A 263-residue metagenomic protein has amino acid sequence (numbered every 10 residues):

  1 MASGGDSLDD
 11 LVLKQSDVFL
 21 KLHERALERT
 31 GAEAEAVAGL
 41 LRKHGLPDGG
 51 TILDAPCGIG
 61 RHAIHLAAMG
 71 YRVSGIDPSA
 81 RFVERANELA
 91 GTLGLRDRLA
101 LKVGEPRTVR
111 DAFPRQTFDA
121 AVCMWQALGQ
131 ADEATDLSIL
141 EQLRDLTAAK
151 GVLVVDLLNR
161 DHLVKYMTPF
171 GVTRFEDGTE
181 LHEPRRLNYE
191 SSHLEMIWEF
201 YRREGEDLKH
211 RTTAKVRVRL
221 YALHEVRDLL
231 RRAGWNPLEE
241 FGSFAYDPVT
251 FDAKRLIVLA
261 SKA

Functional and structural regions predicted by a protein language model:
M1-D48: Conserved class I S-adenosyl-L-methionine
D48-P56: Conserved class I S-adenosyl-L-methionine
R61: Conserved SAM/SAH-binding loop-helix junction of Class I S-adenosyl-L-methionine-dependent methyltransferases
I64-V109: Class I SAM-dependent methyltransferase SAM/SAH-binding core
D111-A120: A short acidic, Gly/Pro-enriched loop at the edge of an enzyme's catalytic core that lines a small-molecule cofactor
A134, K150, V154-R227: SAM-dependent methyltransferase
L137-A149: A short glycine-rich, Lys/Arg-flanked "PGG" loop and its adjoining helix->strand segment in the class I
R217-A263: C-terminal lobe and adjacent flexible extensions of AdoMet/dcAdoMet transferase-like proteins
